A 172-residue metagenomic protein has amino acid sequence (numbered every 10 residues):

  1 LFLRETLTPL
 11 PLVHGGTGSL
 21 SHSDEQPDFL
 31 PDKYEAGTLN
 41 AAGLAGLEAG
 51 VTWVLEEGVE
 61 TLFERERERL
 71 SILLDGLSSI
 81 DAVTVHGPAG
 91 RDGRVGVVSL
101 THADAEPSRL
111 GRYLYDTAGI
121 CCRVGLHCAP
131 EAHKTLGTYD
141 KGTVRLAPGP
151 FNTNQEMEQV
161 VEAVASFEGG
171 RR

Functional and structural regions predicted by a protein language model:
L1-R172: Pyridoxal 5′-phosphate
